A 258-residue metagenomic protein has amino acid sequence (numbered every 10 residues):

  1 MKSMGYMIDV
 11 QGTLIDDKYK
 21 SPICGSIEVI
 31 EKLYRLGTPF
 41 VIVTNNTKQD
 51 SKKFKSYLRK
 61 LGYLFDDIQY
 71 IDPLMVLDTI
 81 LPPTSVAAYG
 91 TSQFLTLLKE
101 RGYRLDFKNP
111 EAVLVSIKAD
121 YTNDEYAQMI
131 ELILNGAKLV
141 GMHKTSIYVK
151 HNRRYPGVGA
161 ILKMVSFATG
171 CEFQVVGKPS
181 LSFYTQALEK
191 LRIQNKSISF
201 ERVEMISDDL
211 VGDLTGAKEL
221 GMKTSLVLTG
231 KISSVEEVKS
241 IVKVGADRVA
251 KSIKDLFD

Functional and structural regions predicted by a protein language model:
K2-V10, L14-K20, I27, K32-T38 (+3 more regions): Asp-based, Mg2+/Mn2+-dependent phosphohydrolase catalytic module
V41-V43: Structural recognition of the conserved hydrophobic beta-strand(s) that form the central parallel beta-sheet of P-loop
N46: Conserved phosphate/oxyanion-binding catalytic-loop motifs
V76-I80, K99: Active-site donor-binding segments of glycosyltransferases and PAPS-dependent sulfotransferases
